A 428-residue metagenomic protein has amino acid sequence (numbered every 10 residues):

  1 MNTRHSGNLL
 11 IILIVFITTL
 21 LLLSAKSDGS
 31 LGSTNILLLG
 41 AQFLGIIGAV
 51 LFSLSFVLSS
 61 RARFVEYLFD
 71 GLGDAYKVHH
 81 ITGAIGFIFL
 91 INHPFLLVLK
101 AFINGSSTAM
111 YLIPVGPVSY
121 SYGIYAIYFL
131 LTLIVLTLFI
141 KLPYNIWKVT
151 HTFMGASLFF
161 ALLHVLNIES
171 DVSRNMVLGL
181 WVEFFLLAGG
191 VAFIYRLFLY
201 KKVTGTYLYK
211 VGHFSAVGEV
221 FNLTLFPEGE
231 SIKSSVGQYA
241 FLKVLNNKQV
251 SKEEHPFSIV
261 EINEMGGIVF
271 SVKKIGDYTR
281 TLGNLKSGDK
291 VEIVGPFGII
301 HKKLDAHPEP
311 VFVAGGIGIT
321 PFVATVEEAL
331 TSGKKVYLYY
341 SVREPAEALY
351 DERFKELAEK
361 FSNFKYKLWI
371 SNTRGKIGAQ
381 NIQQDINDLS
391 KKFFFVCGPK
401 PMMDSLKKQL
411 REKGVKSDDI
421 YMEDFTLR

Functional and structural regions predicted by a protein language model:
G7-I11, V15, G45, A49-F52 (+3 more regions): FNR/FR-type flavoprotein reductase catalytic core
I14-G29, F56-L58, H93-L96: Alpha-helical transmembrane segments of multi-pass membrane proteins
S27-L39, N104-Y111: Membrane-interface interhelical loops and short amphipathic "cap" helices that link adjacent transmembrane segments
I36, G40-F56: Functionally critical transmembrane alpha-helices in membrane proteins and complexes, commonly lining
V57-L72: Membrane-helix interface/capping segments
L68-T82: Alpha-helical transmembrane segments with an aromatic anchor "belt"
V177-F184, I194-A216: Canonical alpha-helical transmembrane segment with a positive-inside/aromatic-interface signature
V203-K290, P308, V342-E344, K355 (+1 more regions): Ferredoxin-reductase
